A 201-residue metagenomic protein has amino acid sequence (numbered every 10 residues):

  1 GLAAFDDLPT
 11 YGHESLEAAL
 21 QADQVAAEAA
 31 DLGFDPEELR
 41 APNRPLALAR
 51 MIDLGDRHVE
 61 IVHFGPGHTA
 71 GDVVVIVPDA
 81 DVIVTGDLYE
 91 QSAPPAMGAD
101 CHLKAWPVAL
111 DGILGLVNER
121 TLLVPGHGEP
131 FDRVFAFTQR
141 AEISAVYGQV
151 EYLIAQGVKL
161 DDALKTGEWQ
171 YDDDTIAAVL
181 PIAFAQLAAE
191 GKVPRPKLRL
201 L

Functional and structural regions predicted by a protein language model:
G1-M51, A70: Active-site HxH/HxHxD metal-binding segment of metal-dependent hydrolases
D6-P9, A26-R40, P94-P95, D161-L180: Generic structural signal for short, solvent-exposed loop/turn connectors between secondary structure elements
A22-A26, L46-L54, H58, L123-V124 (+1 more regions): Short flexible/disordered coil segments
A22-A29, N43-A49, A96-A99, V117-V124 (+1 more regions): Low-complexity, flexible helical/coil segments
M51, H58-A145: Metallo-beta-lactamase
G115-R120, P130-L201: Accessory terminal helices/loops
